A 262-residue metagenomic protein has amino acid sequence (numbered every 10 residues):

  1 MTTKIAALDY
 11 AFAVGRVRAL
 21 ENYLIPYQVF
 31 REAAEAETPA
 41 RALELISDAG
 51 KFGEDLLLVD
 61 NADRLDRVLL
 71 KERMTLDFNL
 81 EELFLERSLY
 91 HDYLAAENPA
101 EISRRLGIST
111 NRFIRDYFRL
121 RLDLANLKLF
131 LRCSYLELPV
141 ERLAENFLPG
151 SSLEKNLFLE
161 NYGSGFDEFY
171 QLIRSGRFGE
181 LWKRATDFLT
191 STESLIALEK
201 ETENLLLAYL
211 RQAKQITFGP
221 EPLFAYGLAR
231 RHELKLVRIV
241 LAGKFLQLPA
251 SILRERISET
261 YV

Functional and structural regions predicted by a protein language model:
M1-V262: N-terminal domain-start signal
